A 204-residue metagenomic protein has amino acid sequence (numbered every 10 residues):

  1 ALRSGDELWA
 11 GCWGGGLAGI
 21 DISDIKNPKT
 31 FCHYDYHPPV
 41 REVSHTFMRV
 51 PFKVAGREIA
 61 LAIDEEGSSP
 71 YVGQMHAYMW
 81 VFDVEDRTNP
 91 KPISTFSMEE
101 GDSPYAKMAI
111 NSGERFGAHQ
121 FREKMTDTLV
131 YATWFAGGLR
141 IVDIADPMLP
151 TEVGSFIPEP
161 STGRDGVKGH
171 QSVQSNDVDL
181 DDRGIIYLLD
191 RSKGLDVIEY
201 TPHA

Functional and structural regions predicted by a protein language model:
A1-A204: Feature marking well-ordered beta-strand scaffolds used for ligand recognition
